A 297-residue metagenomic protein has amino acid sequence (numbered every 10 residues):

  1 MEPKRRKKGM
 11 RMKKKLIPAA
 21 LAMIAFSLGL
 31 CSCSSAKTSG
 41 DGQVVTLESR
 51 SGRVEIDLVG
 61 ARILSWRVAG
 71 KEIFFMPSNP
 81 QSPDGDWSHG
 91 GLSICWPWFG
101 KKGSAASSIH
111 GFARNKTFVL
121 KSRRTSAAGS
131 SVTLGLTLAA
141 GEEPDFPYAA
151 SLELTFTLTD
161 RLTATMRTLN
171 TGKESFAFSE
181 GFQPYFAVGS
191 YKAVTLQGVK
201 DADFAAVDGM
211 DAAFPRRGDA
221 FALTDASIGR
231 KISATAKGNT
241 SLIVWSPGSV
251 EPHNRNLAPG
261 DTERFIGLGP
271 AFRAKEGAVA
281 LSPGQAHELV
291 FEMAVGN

Functional and structural regions predicted by a protein language model:
M1-R11: Short, Lys/Arg-enriched N-terminal segments with co-localized hydrophobic residues within the first ~10-30 amino acids
M10-A20: Bacterial N-terminal signal peptides that target proteins for export
A20-G29: Bacterial N-terminal signal peptides
C33-G91, D219-T240, G248, Q285-N297: Beta-strand-rich N-terminal accessory domains
K37, S107-T159: Extended, loop-rich substrate-binding clefts of extracytoplasmic carbohydrate-active enzymes
M166-G172: Asparagine-centered strand-capping/turn motif at beta-strand->loop junctions
K173-P247: Active-site/ligand-binding surface loops and adjacent short beta/alpha elements that line catalytic pockets across
E276-E288: Intrinsically disordered, low-complexity Pro/Gly/Ser/Thr-rich segments with frequent PxxP/GP/PP motifs and embedded
